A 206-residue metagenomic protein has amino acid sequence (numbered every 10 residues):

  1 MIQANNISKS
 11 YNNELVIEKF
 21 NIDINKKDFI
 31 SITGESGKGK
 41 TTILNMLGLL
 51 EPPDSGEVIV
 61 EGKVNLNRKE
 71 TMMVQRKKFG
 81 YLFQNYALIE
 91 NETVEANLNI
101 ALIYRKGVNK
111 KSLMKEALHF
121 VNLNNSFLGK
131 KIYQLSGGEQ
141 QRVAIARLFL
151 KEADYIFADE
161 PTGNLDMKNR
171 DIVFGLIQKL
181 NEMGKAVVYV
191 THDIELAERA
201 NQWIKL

Functional and structural regions predicted by a protein language model:
G48: Helix-to-loop junction immediately C-terminal to a conserved catalytic motif
G56-L66: Conserved ABC transporter NBD signature motif
N65-G80, E182: ABC ATPase NBD coupling module
N109-S126: Conserved ABC ATPase "signature" region
K131-L135, E139: Conserved ABC ATPase signature
I145: Hydrophobic anchor residue at the start of the ABC signature
I156-D159: Catalytic Walker B motif of ABC-type/P-loop ATPase nucleotide-binding domains
